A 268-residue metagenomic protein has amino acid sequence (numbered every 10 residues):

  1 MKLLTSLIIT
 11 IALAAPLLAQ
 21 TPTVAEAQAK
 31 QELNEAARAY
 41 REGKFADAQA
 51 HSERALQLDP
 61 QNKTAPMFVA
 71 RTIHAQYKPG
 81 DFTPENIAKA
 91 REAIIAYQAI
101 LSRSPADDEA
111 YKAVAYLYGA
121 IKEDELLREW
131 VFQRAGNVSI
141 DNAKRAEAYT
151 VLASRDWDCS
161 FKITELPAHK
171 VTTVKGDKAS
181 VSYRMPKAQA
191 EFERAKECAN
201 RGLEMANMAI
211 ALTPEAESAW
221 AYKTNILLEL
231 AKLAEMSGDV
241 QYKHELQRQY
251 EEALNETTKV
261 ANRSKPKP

Functional and structural regions predicted by a protein language model:
S6-P16: Bacterial N-terminal signal peptides
Q20-Q28: Cleaved targeting-peptide boundary
E26, P60, P105, S139-A143 (+1 more regions): Short coil turns that delineate tetratricopeptide repeat
A27-R54, L58, P79-F82, K187-R194: Alpha-helical segment of the N-proximal tetratricopeptide repeat
A46, I73-A99, E125, D141 (+2 more regions): Short coil/linker segments at helix-helix boundaries
A55, A99-I100, Q133-A135, A209: Canonical positions in the second alpha-helix
F68-V69, A113, V151, Y222: Canonical tetratricopeptide repeat
